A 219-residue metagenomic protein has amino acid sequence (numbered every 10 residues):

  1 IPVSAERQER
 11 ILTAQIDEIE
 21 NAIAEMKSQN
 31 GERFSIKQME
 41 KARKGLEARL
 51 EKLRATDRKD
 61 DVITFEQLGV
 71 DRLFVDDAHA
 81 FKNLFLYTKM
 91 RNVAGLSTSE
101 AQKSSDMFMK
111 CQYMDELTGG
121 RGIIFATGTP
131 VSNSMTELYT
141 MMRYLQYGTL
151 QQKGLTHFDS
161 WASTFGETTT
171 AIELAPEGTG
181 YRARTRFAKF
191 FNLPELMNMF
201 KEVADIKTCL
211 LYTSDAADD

Functional and structural regions predicted by a protein language model:
I1-E18, E47-R72, K103-N133, Y144-D215 (+1 more regions): Inter-lobe coupling linker of SF2 helicases/translocases
R10-Q29, L138: Charged, low-complexity intrinsically disordered regions
A22-L50, K82-S97: Conserved P-loop NTPase mechanochemical-coupling segment
L68-D106: SF2 helicase catalytic motif II
K82, N133-S134: Conserved coupling/switch loop of ABC ATPases
N83, M141-R143: Active-site-flanking alpha-helical
M135-M141: Short regulatory helix/loop adjacent to the ATP-binding pocket of P-loop NTPases
